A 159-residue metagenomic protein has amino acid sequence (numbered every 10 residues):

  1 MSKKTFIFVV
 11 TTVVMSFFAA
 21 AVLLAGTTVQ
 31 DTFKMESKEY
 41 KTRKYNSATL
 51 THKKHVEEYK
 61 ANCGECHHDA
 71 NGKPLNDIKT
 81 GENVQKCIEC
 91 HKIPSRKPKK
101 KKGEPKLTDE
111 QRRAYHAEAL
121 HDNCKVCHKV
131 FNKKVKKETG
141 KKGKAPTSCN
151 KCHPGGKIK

Functional and structural regions predicted by a protein language model:
S2-F6, A21-K159: Short sequence/structural segments immediately N-terminal
V10-A20: Bacterial N-terminal signal peptides
